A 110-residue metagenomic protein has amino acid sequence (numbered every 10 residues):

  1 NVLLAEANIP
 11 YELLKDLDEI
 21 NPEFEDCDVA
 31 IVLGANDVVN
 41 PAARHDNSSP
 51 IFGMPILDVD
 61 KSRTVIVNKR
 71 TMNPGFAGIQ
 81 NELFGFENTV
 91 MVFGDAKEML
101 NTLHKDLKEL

Functional and structural regions predicted by a protein language model:
N1-F52: Active-site rim loops that border cofactor/substrate pockets in soluble metabolic enzymes
L17-E23, V29, A43-R44, D58-L110: C-terminal functional extensions of proteins
